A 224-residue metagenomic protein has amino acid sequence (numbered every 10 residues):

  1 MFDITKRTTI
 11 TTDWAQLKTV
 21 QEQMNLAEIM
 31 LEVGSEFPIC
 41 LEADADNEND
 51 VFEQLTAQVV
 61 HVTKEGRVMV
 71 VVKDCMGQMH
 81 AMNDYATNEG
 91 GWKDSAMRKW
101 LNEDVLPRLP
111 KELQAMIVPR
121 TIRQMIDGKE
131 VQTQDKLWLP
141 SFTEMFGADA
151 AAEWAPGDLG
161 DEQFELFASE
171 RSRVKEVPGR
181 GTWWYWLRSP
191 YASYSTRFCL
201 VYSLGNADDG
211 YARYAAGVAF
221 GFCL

Functional and structural regions predicted by a protein language model:
M1-L224: Collagenous Gly-X-Y triple-helix signature in extracellular proteins
